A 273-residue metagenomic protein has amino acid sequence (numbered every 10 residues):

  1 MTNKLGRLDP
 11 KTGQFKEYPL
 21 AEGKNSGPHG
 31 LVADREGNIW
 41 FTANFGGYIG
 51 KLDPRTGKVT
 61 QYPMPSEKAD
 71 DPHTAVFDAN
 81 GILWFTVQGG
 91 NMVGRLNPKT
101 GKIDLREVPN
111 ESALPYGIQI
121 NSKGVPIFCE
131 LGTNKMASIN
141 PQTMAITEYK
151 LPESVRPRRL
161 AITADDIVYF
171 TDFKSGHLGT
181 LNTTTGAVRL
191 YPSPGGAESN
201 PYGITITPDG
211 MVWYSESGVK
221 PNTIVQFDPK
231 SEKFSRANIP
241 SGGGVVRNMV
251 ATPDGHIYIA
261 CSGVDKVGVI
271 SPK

Functional and structural regions predicted by a protein language model:
M1, I39-F45, L83-G89, P126-G132 (+3 more regions): Conserved beta-strand positions in repeat-built beta-propeller and related beta-rich domains
M1, K11, F45, R55 (+12 more regions): A generic "binding-loop/recognition-motif" signal
N3-R7, G47-K51, N91-R95, K135-S138 (+3 more regions): A short loop-to-beta-strand structural motif that recurs across blades of beta-propeller domains
D9-G13, D53-G57, N97-G101, N140-M144 (+3 more regions): Short loop/turn segments that connect beta-strands within beta-propeller blades
Q14, E36-N38, K58, S66 (+8 more regions): Tandem repeat domain/solenoid detector
Q14-L20, K58-M64, K102-V108, A145-K150 (+2 more regions): A short beta-strand motif characteristic of beta-propeller blades
G23-E36, E67-N80, N110-K123, C129 (+4 more regions): Beta-rich, blade/repeat-based domains predominating in secreted/periplasmic proteins but also intracellular
G244-K273: Blade-level signature of beta-propeller repeat domains, shared across WD40, Kelch, NHL, RCC1 and BNR/Asp-box propellers
